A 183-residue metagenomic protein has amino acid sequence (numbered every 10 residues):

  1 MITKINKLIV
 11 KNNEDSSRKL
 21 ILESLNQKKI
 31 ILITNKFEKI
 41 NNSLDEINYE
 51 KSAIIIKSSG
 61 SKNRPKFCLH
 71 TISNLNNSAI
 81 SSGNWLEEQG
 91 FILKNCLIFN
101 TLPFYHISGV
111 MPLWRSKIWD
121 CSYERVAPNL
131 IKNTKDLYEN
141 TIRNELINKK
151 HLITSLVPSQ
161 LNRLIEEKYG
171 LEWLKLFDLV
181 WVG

Functional and structural regions predicted by a protein language model:
I2-N12, R18-L22, K29-S52, N76-N84: Flexible, low-complexity linker/hinge segments
K4-K7, E14-K36, C96-L97, W114-P128 (+2 more regions): A short helix-loop-beta submotif of the ANL/AMP-binding
N41-K57, Q89-L97: Conserved pre-ATP/AMP-binding loop-to-beta segment of ANL
S52-I80, L86-E87: Conserved AMP-binding A3 loop
S58-S61, I98, T154, V180: Conserved S/T- and glycine-rich ATP-binding loop of Class I adenylate-forming
F67-C68, G109-M111, R163-E166: Short glycine-/acidic-enriched loop or helix-start segments at secondary-structure transitions that form or flank
I80-L97, Y105-L152: Conserved AMP-binding/adenylation subdomain of ANL enzymes
N129-L130, T134-L137, T141, I147-G183: Adenylate-forming
